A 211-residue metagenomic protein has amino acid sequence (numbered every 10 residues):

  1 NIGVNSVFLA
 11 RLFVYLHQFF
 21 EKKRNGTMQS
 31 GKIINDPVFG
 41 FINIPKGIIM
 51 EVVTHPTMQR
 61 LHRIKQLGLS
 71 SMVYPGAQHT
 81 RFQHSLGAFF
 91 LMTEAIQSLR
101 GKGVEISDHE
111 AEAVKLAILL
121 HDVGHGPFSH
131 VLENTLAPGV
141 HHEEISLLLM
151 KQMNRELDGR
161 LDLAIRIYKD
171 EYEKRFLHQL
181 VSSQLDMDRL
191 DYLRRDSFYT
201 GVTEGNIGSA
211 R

Functional and structural regions predicted by a protein language model:
N1, N5, K22-N25: Polybasic, lysine-rich low-complexity intrinsically disordered segments
S6-L9, L16-F20: Short hydrophobic targeting helices and cationic amphipathic motifs that mediate membrane/organellar targeting
Y15, N25-K65, M72-L116, G124-R211: Sequence-structural signature of the catalytic-core scaffold of metal-dependent phosphohydrolases that act on
